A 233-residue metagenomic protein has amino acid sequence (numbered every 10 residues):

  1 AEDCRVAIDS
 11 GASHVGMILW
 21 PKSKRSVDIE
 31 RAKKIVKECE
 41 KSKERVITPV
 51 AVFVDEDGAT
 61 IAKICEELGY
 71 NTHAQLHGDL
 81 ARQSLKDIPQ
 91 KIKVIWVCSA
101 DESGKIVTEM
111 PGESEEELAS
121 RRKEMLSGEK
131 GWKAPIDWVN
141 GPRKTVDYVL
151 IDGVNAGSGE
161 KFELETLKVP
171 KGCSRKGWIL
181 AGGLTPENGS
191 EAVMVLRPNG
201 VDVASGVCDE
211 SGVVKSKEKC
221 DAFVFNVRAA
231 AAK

Functional and structural regions predicted by a protein language model:
A1-R5: N-terminal beta1-alpha1 ligand-phosphate binding loop
V6-S10, G141-K144: Alpha/beta enzyme core
A7, A74, V149, E163 (+3 more regions): Conserved, mostly hydrophobic/aromatic
I8, V36, C65-E66, K86 (+4 more regions): A structural alpha-helix within SAM-dependent methyltransferase catalytic domains
S13-K24, H77-A81, V154, S158 (+1 more regions): Glycine-rich phosphate-binding active-site loops on the catalytic face of alpha/beta enzymes
L19-K24, R31, E38-A181, N188: Conserved anion-binding
R31-C39, A204-S205, D209-K233: C-terminal helical cap(s) of enzyme catalytic domains, especially alpha/beta-barrels
I179-M194, C208: A C-terminal functional module that forms or caps the active site or interfaces directly with catalytic machinery
